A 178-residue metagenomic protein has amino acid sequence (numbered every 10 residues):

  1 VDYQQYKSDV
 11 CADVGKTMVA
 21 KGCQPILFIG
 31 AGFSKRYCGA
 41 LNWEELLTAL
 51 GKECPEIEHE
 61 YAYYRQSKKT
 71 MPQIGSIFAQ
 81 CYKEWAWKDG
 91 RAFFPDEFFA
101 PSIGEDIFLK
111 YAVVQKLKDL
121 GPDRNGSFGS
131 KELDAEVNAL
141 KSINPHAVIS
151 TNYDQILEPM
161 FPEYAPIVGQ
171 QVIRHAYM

Functional and structural regions predicted by a protein language model:
V1-M178: Conserved catalytic-core helix/loop/strand module for nucleotide-ribose chemistry
